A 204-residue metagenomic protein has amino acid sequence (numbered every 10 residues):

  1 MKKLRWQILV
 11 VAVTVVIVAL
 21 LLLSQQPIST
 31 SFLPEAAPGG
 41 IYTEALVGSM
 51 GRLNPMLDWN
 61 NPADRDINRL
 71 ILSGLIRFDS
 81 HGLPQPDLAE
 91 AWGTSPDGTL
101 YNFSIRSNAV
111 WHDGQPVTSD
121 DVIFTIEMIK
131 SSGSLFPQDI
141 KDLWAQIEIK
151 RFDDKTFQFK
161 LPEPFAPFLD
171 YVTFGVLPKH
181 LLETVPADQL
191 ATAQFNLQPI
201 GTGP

Functional and structural regions predicted by a protein language model:
Q7-S24: Hydrophobic membrane-insertion alpha-helices, especially the h-region of bacterial N-terminal signal peptides
L23, K141-T184, G203-P204: Surface-exposed binding/hinge segments that line and control ligand-binding clefts or catalytic entry sites
Q26-E44: Ser/Thr/Pro/Gly-rich low-complexity linker/stalk segments immediately outside membranes or between
A37-I41, L70, D87-A89, P96-L100 (+4 more regions): Extracytoplasmic
A45-P96, E127, Q198-T202: N-terminal lobe/hinge region of extracytoplasmic solute-binding protein
L57-W59, I105-D113, A145-E148, Q194-F195: Second-shell loop/turn segments in exported
R69, D79, F174-P204: Gly/Pro-rich hinge or "lid" segments in bacterial periplasmic/extracellular proteins
E90-L135, Q158: Aromatic- and charge-enriched surface segment that lines or borders ligand/interaction sites
